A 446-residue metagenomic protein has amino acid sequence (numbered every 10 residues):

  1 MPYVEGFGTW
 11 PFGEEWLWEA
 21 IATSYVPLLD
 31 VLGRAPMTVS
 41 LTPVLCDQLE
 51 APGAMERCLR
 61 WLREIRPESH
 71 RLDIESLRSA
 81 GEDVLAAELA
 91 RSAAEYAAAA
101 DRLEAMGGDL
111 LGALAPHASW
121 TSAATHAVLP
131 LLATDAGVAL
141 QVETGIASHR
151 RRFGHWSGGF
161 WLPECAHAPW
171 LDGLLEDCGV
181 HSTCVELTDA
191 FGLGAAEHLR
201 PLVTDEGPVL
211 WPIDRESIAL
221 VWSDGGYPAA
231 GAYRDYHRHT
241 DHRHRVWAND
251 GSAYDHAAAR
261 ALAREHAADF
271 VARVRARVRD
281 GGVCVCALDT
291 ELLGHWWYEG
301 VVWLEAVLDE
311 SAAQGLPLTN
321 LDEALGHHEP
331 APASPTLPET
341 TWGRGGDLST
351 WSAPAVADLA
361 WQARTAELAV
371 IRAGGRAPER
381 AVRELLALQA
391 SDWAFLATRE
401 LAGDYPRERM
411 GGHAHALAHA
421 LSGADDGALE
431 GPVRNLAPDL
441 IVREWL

Functional and structural regions predicted by a protein language model:
M1-A94, A98, A195-L446: Active-site and substrate-binding clefts of carbohydrate-active enzymes
V31-R34, M106-W120, R150, V278-R279: Acidic (Asp/Glu)-rich catalytic clusters
M37-V39, S119-S122, G158, S182-V185 (+2 more regions): Hydrophobic faces of well-ordered beta-strands that scaffold small-molecule active sites in alpha/beta enzyme cores
S40-L45, A123, G159-A168, D322-L325: Short, solvent-exposed turn/loop segments enriched in Gly/Ser/Thr/Pro and often Arg
T121-T144: Glycine-rich phosphate-binding "P-loop"
V138-L162, A272-A287: CE4/NodB-like, metal-dependent polysaccharide N-deacetylase domain that modifies extracellular/periplasmic N-acetylated
H155-H167, D289-L293, A402: Conserved short loop/turn motifs at secondary-structure junctions
V180-G192, P317-D322: His/Asp/Glu-enriched short active-site or ligand-binding loop at hydrolase and phosphoryl-transfer sites
